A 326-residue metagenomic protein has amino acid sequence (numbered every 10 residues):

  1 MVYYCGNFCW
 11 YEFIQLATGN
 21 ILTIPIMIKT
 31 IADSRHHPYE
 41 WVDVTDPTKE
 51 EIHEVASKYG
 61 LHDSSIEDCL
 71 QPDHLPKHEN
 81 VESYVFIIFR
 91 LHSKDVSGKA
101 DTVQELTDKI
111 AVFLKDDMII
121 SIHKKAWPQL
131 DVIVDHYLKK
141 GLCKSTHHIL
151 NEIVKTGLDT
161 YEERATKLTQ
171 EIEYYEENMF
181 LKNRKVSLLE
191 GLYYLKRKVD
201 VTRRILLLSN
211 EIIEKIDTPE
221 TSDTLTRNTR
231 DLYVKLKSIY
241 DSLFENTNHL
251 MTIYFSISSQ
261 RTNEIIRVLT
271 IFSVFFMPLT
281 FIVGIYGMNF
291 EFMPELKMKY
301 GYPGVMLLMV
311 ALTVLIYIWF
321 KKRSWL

Functional and structural regions predicted by a protein language model:
Y3-Y4, F8-Q15, N20-G141, H148 (+3 more regions): Helix-boundary and N-terminal cytosolic regulatory elements
L106-T107, V268-T270, V314: Short hydrophobic "helix-edge" motifs at membrane interfaces and signal-peptide entry regions
D117, G157, K167-Q170, Y174-M288: Membrane-associated alpha-helical segments
S145-V154: Hydrophobic alpha-helical structural elements of bacterial secretion/transport assemblies
T156, T160-E163, K167, V314 (+1 more regions): Cytoplasmic juxtamembrane "membrane-exit" helices immediately C-terminal to transmembrane segments
F272-L326: Alpha-helical transmembrane anchor segments
